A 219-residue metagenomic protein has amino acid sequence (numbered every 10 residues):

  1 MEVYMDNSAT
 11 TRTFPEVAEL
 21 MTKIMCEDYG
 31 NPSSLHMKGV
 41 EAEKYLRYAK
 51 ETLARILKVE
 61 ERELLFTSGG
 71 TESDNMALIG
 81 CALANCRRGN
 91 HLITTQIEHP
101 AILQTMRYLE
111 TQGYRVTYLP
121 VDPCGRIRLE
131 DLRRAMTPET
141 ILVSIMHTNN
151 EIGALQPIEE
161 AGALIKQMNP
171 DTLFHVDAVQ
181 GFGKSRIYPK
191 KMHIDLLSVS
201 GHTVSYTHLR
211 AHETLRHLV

Functional and structural regions predicted by a protein language model:
M1-Y4: Extreme N-terminal starter segment of soluble prokaryotic enzymes
A9-V59: Glycine-rich phosphate-binding segment of PLP-dependent enzymes
E41-A54, V59-G89, E98-T105: Conserved beta-loop-alpha segment that forms the PLP phosphate-binding cup at the N-terminus of a helix
I79-E139: PLP-dependent aminotransferase-like
T117, V121-G181: Active-site phosphate-binding strand-loop segment of PLP-dependent enzymes
L173-V176, F182, Y188-H208: Conserved active-site segment immediately N-terminal to the catalytic lysine that forms the internal aldimine
T207-H217: Conserved small/polar residues in nucleotide/adenosyl-binding loops
